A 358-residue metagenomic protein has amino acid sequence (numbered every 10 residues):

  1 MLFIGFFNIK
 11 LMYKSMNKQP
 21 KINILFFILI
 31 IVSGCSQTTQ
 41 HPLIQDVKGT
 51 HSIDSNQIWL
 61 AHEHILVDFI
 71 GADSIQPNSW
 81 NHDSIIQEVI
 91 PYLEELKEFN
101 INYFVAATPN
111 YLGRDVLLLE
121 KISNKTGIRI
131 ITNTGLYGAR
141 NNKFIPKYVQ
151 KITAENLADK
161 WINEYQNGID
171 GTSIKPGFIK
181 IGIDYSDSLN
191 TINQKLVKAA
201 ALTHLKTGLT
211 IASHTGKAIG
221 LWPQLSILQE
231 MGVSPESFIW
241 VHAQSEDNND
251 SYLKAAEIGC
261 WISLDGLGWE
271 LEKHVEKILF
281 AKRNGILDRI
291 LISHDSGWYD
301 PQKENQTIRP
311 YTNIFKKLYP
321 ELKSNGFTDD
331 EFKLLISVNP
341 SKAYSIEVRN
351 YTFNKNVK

Functional and structural regions predicted by a protein language model:
K18, T39-G49, N313-K358: Mid-to-C-terminal alpha-helical segments outside catalytic/metal-binding sites
S33-G34: C-terminal motif of bacterial Sec signal peptides marking the signal peptidase cleavage site
Q57-A61, L66, G71-T108, L112-R129 (+1 more regions): Alpha-helical scaffold segments that flank or form the walls of functional sites
H62, F104, H204, I262 (+2 more regions): Divalent metal-coordination and catalytic microenvironments
I65-S84, K143-V149, D187, P301-T307: Acidic/histidine-rich helix-loop elements that form or flank divalent-metal/phosphate-binding sites at the catalytic
K121-N124, R129-I131, G135-T207, W261 (+1 more regions): Active-site gating/metal-coordination segments in enzymes
A201, L205-F280: Catalytic pocket-lining loop regions of alpha/beta-barrel enzymes, especially the amidohydrolase/enolase/GH5 lineages
I211-A212, D265-L267, I286-I308: Short acidic/histidine-rich active-site segments
